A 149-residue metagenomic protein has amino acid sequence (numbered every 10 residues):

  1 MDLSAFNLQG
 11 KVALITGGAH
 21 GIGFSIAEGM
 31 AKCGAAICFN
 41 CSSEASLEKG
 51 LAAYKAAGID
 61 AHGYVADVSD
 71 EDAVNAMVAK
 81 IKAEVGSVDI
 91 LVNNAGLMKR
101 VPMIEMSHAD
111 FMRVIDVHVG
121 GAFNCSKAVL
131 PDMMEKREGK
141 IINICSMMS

Functional and structural regions predicted by a protein language model:
V12, A19-H20: Conserved glycine-rich cofactor-binding loop
C33-K49: Conserved glycine-rich Rossmann-like NAD(P)H-binding loop of the short-chain dehydrogenase/reductase
E44-S46, V65-M77, H108: The beta1-alpha1 cofactor-binding region of Rossmann-like NAD(H)/NADP(H)-dependent oxidoreductases
A57-D60, K80-L91, K99, E138: A glycine-rich helix->loop->beta "capping" turn within Rossmann-like NAD(P)(H)-dependent oxidoreductase domains
P102-M103, D110-I115, I141: Substrate-binding pocket helix/loop in short-chain dehydrogenase/reductase
S126-K127: A short, exposed helix-loop element centered on a Lys and neighboring polar residues
S146: Residue(s) in the substrate-gating loop at a strand-loop-helix junction that position the organic substrate next
